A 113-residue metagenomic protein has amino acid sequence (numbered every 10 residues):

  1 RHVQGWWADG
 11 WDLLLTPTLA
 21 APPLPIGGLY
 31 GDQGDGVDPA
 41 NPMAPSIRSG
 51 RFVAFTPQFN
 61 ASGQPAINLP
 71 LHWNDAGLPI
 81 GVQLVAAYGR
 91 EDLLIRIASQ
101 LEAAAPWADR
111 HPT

Functional and structural regions predicted by a protein language model:
R1-A61, H111: Serine-dependent amide/ester hydrolase catalytic core
R48, N60-T113: Structural helix-boundary/capping segments
